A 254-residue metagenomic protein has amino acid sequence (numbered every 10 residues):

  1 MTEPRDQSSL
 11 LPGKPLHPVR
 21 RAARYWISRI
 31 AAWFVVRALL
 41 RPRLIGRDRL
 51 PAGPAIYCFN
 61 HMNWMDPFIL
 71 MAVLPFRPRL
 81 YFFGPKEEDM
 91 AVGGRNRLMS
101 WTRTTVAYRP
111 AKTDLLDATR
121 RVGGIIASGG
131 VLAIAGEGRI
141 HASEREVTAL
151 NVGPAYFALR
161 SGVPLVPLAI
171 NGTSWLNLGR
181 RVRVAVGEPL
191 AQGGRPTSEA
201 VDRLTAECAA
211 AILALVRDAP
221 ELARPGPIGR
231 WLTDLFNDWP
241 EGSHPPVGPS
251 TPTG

Functional and structural regions predicted by a protein language model:
T2-A23, L116-G254: Non-catalytic C-terminal accessory region of glycerolipid acyltransferases and related lyso-lipid remodeling enzymes
P15-L39, A91-R103, L176-G179: Alpha-helical membrane-targeting segments
A31-A32, W101-R109, E137-I140: Short, basic, glycine/proline-bearing loop/turn elements
A32-H61: Helix-to-loop junction immediately C-terminal to a conserved catalytic motif
V35, P75, M99, I125 (+1 more regions): A generic structural signal for well-ordered alpha-helical segments
L40-P42, P78-L80, G130, V163: A structural micro-motif
L44, V92, L116-T119: Structural motif corresponding to alpha-helix initiation and N-cap regions
P51-K112: Catalytic core of membrane glycerolipid acyltransferases/transacylases, capturing the structured, soluble-facing
